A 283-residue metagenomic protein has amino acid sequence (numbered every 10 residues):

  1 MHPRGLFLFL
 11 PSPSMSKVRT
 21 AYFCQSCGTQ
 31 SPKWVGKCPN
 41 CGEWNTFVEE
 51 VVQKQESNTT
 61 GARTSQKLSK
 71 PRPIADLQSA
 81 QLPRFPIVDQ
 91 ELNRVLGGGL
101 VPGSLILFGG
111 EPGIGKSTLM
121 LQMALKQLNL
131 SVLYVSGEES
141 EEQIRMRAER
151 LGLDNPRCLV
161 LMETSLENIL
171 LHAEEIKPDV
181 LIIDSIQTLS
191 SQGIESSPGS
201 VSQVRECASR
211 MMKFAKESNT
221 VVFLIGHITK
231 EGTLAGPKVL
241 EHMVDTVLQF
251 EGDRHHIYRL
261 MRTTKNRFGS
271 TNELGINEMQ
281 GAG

Functional and structural regions predicted by a protein language model:
P3-S14: Short, Lys/Arg-enriched N-terminal segments with co-localized hydrophobic residues within the first ~10-30 amino acids
R19, Q30-I106, T118, K126 (+1 more regions): Detector for small/aliphatic-rich hydrophobic stretches
P39-E43, F47, Q53-Q78, E174-P178 (+3 more regions): Conserved P-loop NTPase
G103, E111-I114, Q122-R210: Conserved inter-motif catalytic segment of the P-loop NTP-binding fold
E138, S185, I225-T229, D253 (+1 more regions): A short beta-strand-to-loop transition that corresponds to the Sensor-1 phosphate-sensing loop of AAA+ P-loop ATPases
T188, K213, K230: Residues immediately C-terminal
S202-F223, H227, M243-R254: Substrate-engagement module of ASCE P-loop NTPases
T233-M243: Short regulatory helix/loop adjacent to the ATP-binding pocket of P-loop NTPases
